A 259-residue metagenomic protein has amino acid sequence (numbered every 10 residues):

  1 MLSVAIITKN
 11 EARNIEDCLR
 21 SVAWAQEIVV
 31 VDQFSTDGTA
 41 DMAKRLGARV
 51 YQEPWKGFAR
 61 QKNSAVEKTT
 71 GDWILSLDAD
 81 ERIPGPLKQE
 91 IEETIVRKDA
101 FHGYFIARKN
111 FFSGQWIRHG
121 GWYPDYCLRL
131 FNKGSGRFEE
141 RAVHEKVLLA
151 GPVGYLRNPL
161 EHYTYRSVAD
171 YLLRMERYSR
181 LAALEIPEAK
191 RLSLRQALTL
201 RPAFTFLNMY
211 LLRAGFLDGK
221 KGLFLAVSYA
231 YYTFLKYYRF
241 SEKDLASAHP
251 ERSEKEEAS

Functional and structural regions predicted by a protein language model:
M1-S3: Cell-envelope/extracellular polymer assembly enzymes that use nucleotide-activated donors
I6-W24: Short, well-formed alpha-helical segments that are part of the catalytic scaffolds of diverse glycosyltransferases
E16, D37-L46, P86-L87: Acidic helix N-cap motif at the loop->helix transition within catalytic regions of sugar-transfer enzymes
S21, D32-K44, D78: A conserved acidic beta->alpha catalytic loop
W24, L46-G47, Y126, L149: Short, structured coil segments at secondary-structure junctions
A40-K68: Conserved donor nucleotide-binding strand/loop of the catalytic core
N63-V66, D72-W73, L77, P84-A246: Catalytic-site signature of metal-activated, phosphate-bearing donor transferases, centered on the GT-A/GT-A-like
S247-S259: Intrinsic disorder/low-complexity segments
